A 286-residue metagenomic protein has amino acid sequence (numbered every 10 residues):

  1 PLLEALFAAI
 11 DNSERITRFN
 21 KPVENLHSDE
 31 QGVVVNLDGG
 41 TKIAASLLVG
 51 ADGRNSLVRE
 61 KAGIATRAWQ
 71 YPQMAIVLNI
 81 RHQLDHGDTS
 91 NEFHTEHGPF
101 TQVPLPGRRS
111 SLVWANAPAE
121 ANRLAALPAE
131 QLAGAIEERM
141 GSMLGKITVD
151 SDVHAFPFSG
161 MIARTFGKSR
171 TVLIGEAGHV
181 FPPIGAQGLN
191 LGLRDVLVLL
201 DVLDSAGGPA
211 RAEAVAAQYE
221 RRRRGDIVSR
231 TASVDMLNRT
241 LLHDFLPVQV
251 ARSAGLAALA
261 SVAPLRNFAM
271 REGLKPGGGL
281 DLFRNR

Functional and structural regions predicted by a protein language model:
P1-I16, K21-P22: Conserved N-terminal/central alpha/beta ligand/cofactor-binding core
S13-E14, D29, V262: Acidic-histidine catalytic/liganding microenvironments
T17, K42, S46-L48, V172: Hydrophobic "anchor" residues on beta-strands that sit immediately upstream of conserved functional sites
F19-V33: A conserved short coil-to-beta-strand element within the FAD-binding core of flavoproteins
G32-T41, L47-V153: Conserved FAD-binding catalytic core of PHBH/FMO-like flavoproteins
E120-R211: FAD/FMN-dependent oxidoreductases across multiple families
D201-R286: C-terminal helical "tail/cap" subdomain of flavin- and related membrane-associated enzymes
